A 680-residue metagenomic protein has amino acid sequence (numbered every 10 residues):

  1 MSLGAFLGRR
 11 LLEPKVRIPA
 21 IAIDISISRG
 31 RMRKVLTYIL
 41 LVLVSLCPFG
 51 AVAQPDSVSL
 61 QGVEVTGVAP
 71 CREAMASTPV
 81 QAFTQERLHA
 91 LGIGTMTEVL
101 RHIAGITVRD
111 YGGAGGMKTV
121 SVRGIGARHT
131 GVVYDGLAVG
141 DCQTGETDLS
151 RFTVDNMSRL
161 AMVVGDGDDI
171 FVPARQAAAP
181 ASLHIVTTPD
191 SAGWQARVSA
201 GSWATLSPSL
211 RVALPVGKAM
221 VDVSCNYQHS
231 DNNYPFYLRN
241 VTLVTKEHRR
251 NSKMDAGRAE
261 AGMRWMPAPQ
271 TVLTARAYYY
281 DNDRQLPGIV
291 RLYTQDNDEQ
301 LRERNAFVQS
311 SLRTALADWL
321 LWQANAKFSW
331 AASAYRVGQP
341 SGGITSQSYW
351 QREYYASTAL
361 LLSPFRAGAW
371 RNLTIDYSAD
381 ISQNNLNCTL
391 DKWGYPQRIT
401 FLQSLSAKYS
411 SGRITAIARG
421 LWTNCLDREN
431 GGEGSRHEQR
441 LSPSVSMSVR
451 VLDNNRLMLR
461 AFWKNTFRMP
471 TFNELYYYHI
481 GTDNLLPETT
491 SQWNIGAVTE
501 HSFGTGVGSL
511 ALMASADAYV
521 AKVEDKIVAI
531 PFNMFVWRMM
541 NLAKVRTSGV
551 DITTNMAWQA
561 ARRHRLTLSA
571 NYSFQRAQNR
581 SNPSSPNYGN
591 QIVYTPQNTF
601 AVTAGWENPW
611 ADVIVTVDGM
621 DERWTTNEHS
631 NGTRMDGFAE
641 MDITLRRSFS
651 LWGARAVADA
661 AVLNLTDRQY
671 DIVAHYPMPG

Functional and structural regions predicted by a protein language model:
Q61-A90, T119: N-terminal periplasmic "start-of-domain" segments of outer-membrane beta-barrel proteins
T97-A138: Extracytoplasmic beta-strand/coil segments of soluble accessory domains associated with Gram-negative outer-membrane
L137-G165: Short acidic/polar hinge/loop motifs at secondary-structure boundaries that mediate gating or recognition
V154-Q195: A beta-strand signature from Gram-negative outer-membrane beta-barrel systems, especially the internal plug domain
D169, S191-A192, P215-E299: Periplasmic-side early beta-strands and strand-to-turn transitions of outer-membrane beta-barrels
N233, D621-T625, L645-G680: C-terminal beta-signal and adjacent terminal beta-strands/loops of Gram-negative outer-membrane beta-barrel proteins
L321-Y335, Q383, R460, E488-S548 (+2 more regions): Membrane-embedded beta-barrel scaffold of Gram-negative outer-membrane proteins
R413-A416, A511-K522, N541-N627: Gram-negative outer-membrane beta-barrel transporters
